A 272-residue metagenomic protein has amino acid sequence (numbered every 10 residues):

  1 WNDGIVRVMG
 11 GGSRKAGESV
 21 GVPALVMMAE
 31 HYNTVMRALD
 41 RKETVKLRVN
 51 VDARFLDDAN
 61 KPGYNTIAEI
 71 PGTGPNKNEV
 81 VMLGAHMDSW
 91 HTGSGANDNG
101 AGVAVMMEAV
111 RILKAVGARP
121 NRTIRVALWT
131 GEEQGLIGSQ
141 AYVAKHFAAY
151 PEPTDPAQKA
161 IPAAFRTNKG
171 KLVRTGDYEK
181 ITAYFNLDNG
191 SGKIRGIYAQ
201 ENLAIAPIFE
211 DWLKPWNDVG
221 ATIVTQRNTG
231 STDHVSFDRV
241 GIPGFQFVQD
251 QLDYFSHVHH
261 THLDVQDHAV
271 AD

Functional and structural regions predicted by a protein language model:
N2-M9, N78-V81, G93-N97, A118 (+4 more regions): Short, solvent-exposed loop/turn and secondary-structure capping segments
G11-G95, E108-R111, A115-N121: Soluble metallo-hydrolase cores and metallopeptidase-like ectodomains found primarily in the secretory/periplasmic
R14-K15, V22-T34, D40, W129-S256 (+1 more regions): Metal-dependent peptidase/peptidase-like ectodomains
W90-G93, K193-R195, D267: Short small-residue beta-strand/loop micro-motif enriched in glycine and branched aliphatics
T92-G102, Q226, V270: Alpha-helix N-cap/helix-initiation motif
G100-E108, I137, A141: Short amphipathic alpha-helical face segments that pack within enzyme cores and frequently flank/anchor catalytic
M106, T123-R125, P243: A fold-wide structural signal in alpha/beta-hydrolase
H259-Q266, V270: PAPS-dependent sulfotransferase catalytic core
